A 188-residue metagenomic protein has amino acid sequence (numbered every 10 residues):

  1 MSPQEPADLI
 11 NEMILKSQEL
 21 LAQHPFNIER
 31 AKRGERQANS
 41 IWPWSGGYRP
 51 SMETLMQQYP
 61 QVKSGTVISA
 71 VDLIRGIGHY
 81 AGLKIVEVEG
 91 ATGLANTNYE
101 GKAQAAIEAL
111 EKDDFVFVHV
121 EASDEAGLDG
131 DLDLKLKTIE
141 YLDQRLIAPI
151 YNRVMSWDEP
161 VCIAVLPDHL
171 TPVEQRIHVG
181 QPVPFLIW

Functional and structural regions predicted by a protein language model:
M1-W188: Feature captures the catalytic ectodomains and active-site-proximal regions of enzymes that hydrolyze or transfer
